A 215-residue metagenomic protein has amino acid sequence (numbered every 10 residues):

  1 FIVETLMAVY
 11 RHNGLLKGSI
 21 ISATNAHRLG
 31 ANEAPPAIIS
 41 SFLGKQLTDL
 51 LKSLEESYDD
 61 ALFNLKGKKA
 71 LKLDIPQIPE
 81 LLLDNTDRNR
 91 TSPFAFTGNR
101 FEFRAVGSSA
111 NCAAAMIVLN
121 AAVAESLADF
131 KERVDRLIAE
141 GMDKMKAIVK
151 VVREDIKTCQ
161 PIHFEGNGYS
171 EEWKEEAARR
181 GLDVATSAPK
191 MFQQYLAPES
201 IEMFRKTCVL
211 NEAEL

Functional and structural regions predicted by a protein language model:
F1-I2, A8: Hydrophobic, small-residue-rich alpha-helical packing segments that form membrane-like cores
V9-L215: Acidic, glycine-enriched catalytic cores built around paired aspartates
